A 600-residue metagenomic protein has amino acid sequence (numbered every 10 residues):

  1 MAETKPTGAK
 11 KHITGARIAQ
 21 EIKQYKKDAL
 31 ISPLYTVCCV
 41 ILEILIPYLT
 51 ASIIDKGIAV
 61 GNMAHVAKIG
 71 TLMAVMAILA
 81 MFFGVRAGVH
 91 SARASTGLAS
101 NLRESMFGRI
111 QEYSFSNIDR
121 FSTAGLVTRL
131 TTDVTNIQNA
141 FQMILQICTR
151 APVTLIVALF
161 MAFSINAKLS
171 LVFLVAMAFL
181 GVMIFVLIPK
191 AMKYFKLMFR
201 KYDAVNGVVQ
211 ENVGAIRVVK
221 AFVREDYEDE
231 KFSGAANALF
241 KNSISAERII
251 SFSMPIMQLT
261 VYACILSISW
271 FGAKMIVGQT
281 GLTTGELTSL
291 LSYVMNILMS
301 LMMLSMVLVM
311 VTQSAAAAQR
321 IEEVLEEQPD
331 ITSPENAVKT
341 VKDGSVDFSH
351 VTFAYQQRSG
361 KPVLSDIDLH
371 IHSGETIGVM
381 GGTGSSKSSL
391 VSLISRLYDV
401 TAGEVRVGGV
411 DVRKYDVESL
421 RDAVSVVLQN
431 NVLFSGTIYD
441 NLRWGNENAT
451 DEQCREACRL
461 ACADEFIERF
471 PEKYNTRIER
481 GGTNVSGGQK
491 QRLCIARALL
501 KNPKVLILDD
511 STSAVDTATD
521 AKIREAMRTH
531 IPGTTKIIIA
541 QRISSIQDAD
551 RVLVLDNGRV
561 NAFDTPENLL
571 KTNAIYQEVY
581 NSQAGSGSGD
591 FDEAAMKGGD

Functional and structural regions predicted by a protein language model:
M1-E43, T50, I58-L72, A87-S91 (+12 more regions): Membrane-integrated ABC transporters
A2, K339-D600: ABC-type nucleotide-binding domain
A2-K10, V60-G61, T96, E104-T128 (+6 more regions): Short intracellular "coupling" helices and adjacent cytoplasmic loop segments at the cytosolic face of multi-pass
K11, L34-Y35, L42-D55, M76-T123 (+12 more regions): Juxtamembrane helix-loop junctions of ABC transporter transmembrane domains
A19, Q24-K27, E112-S116, T132-F141 (+7 more regions): An intracellular "coupling" helix at the cytosolic face of ABC transporter transmembrane type-1 domains
Q24, D28-I41, S52, L72-F82 (+2 more regions): Transmembrane helices of ABC transporter permease
A59-K68, V75, M161-V175, P189 (+2 more regions): Helix-loop-helix
V89-G108, T149-R150, F173-R217, R224-A246 (+5 more regions): Cytoplasmic coupling helices
